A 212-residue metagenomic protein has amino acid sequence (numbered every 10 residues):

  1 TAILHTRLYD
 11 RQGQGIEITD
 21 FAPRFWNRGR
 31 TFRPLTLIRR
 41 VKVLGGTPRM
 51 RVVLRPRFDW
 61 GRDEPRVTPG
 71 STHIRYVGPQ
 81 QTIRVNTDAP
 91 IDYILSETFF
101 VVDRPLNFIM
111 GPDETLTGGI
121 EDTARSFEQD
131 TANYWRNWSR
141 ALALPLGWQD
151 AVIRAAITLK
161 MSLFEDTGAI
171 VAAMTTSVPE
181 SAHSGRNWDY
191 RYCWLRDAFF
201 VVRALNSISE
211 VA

Functional and structural regions predicted by a protein language model:
T1-A212: Acidic, mature catalytic/reactive cores of soluble proteins
